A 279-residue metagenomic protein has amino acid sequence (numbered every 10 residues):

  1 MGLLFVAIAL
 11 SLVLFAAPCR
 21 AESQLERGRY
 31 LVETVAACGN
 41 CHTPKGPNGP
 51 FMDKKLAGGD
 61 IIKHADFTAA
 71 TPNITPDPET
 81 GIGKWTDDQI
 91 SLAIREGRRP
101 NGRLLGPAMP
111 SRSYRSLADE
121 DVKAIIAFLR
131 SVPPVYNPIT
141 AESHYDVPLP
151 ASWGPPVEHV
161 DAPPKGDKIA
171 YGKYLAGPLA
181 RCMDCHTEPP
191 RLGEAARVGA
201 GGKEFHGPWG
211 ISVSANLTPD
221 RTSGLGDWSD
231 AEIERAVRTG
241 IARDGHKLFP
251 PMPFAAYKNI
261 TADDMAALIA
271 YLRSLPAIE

Functional and structural regions predicted by a protein language model:
L3-F15: Bacterial N-terminal signal peptides
A16-E33, A151-G177: Electrostatic cytochrome c docking/interface patches
G28, V35-K45, I90, I125 (+5 more regions): The canonical Cys-X-X-Cys-His
C41-P47, R95, P110, R130-S131 (+2 more regions): Detector for the c-type heme attachment site
K45-D87, G106-A118, H144-S152, P189-D230 (+2 more regions): Gly/Gly-Pro-rich "capping" loops immediately C-terminal to redox-active cysteine motifs in periplasmic/lumenal
T86-P100, S113-I139, S229-G245, F254-E279: C-terminal capping alpha-helices of c-type cytochrome domains
P138-Y145, V160-A162: Extracellular/periplasm-exposed beta-strand and loop segments of Gram-negative cell-envelope proteins, dominated by
H159-V160, D184, R191-E194: Extended amphipathic alpha-helical interaction segments
